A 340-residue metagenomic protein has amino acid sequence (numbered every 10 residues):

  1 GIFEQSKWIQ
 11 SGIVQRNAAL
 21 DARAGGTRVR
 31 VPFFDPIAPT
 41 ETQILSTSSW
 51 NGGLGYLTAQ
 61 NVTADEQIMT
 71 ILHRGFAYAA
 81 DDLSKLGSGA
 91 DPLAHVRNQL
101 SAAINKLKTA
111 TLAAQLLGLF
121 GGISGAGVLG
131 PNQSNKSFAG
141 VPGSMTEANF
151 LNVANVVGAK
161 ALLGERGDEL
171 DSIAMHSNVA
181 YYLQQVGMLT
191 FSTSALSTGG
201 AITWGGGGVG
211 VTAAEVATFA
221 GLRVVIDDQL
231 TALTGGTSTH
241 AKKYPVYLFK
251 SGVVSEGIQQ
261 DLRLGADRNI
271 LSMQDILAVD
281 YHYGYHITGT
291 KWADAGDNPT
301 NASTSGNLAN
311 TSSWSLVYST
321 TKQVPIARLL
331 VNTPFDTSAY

Functional and structural regions predicted by a protein language model:
G1-I13, S137-L151, Q184-Y340: Sequence/fold signature of self-assembling virion shell proteins
G1-M69, S313-Y340: N-terminal "assembly arms/tails" that initiate or stabilize quaternary assembly in self-assembling proteins
N17, R23, F34-I37, L72 (+14 more regions): Surface-exposed loop/turn and secondary-structure junction residues enriched for glycine/proline
L20-R23, A161-G167, D171-A174, L183 (+3 more regions): A general structural signal for short secondary-structure junctions and capping/turn motifs
V31, T63-V128, E165-A174, V179 (+3 more regions): Long, contiguous amphipathic alpha-helices that act as assembly "spine/axial" helices in icosahedral shell and virion
I37, V179-A180: Acidic glycine-/aspartate-rich tracts in secreted/extracellular proteins
S49-Y56, V96-Q99, F191-A195, A295-T300: Short, low-complexity, polar/charged sequence segments that are solvent-exposed and flexible
D82-G164, G306-A339: Alpha-helical scaffold segments that mediate packing/assembly in large oligomeric complexes
